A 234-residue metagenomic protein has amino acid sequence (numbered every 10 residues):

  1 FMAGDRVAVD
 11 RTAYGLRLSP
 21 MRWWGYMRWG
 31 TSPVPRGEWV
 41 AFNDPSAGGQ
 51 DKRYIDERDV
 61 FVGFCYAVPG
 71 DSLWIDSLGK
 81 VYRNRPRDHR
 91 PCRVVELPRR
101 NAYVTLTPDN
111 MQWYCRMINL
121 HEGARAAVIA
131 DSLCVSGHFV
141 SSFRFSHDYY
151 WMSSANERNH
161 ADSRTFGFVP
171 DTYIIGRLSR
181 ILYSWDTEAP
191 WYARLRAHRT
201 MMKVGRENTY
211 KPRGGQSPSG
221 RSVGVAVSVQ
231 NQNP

Functional and structural regions predicted by a protein language model:
F1-P234: Extended hydrophobic leader/signal-anchor segments used for secretion and membrane insertion
